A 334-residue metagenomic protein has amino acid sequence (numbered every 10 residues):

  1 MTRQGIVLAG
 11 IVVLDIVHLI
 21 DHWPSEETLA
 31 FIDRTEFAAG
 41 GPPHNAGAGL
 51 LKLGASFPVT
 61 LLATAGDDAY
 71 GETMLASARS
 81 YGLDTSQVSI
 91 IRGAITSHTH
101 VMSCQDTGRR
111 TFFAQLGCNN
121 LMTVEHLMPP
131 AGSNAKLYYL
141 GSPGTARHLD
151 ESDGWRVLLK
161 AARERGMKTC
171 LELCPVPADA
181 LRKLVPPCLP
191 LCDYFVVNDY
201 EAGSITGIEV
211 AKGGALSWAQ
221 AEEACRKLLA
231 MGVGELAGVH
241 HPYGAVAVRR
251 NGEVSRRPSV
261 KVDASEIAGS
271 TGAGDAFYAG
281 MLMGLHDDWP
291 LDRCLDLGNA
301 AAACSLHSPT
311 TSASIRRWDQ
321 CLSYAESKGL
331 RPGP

Functional and structural regions predicted by a protein language model:
M1-L14, G66, L75-I90, M102-R256 (+3 more regions): Ribokinase/PfkB-type carbohydrate-kinase core domain
M1-S80, M122, E266-S270, R331-P334: Glycine-rich phosphate/adenosyl-contacting loop at the front of the ribokinase-like
A48-G49, G203-T206, I267-L291, L295: Short, small-residue alpha-helix embedded
S56-T60, E253, G284-G298: Phosphate-handling active-site elements
Y81, G284, S305: Short alpha-helical functional segments enriched in proximate histidine and acidic residues
I91-I95: A gly/proline- and charged-residue-enriched helix-loop-helix capping module
T96-V101: Short alpha-helix plus adjacent loop in nuclease-associated cores
